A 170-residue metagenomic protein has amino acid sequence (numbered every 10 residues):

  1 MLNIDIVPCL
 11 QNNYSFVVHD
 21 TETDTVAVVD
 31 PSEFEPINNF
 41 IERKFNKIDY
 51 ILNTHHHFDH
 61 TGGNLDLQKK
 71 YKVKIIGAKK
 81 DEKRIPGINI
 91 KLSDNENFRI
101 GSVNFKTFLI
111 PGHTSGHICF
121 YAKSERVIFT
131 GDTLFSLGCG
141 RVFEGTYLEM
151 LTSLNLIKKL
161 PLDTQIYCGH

Functional and structural regions predicted by a protein language model:
M1-F45, C119-G131, L137: Conserved beta-strand hairpin/beta-sheet module of binuclear metal-dependent hydrolase folds, prominently
I4-P8, V26-V29, I51-T54, K106-L109 (+1 more regions): Short, flexible loop segments at the rims of nucleotide/cofactor-binding pockets, characterized by
I6, V17, N97-K123, V127 (+1 more regions): Core dinuclear metal-dependent hydrolase active-site scaffold
P8-L10, K79, H170: Residues at the C-termini of beta-strands that transition into short coil/loop
V18, D30, H55, L67 (+6 more regions): Divalent metal-coordination and catalytic microenvironments
V26, E33-T107: Active-site HxH/HxHxD metal-binding segment of metal-dependent hydrolases
V29, I75-G77, F129-T130, C168: Hydrophobic residues in well-ordered beta-strands that form the structural core
T114-G169: Metallo-beta-lactamase
